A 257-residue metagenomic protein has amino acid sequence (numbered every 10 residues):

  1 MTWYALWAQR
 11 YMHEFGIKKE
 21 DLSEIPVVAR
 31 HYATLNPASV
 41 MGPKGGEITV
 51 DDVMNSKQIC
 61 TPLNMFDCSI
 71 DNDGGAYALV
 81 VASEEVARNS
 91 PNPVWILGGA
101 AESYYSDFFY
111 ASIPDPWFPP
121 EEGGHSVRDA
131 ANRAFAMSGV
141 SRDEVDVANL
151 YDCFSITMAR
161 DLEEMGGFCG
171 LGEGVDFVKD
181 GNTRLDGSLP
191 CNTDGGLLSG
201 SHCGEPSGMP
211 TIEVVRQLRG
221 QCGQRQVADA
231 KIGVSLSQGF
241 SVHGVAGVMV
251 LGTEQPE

Functional and structural regions predicted by a protein language model:
M1-P62: Glycine-rich, mobile lid/loop segments that gate access to catalytic sites or pores
Y4-A8, E122-S138, E213-R219: Short, well-ordered amphipathic alpha-helical segments that serve as non-catalytic structural scaffolds within diverse
A8, L22, L79-V80, I96 (+2 more regions): Buried hydrophobic positions in well-ordered alpha/beta secondary-structure cores of metabolic enzymes
Y11-I17, R88, A130-E144: Phosphate/pyrophosphate-binding loops at sites that engage ATP/ADP/AMP, CoA/4′-phosphopantetheine, polyphosphate
M12, D73-E85, F135, M209-Q217: Alpha-helical support elements that line or immediately flank enzyme active sites and cofactor-binding pockets
E24, Q58-D129, D180-D194, Q226-I232 (+3 more regions): Condensing-enzyme catalytic core mediating Claisen C-C bond formation in acyl metabolism
S106-S112, D152-D176, S241-V250: Short glycine/threonine-rich loop-to-helix capping motif typified by GTGT followed within a few residues by an Asp-Pro
M158-Q217: C-terminal hydrophobic structural anchor segments that stabilize assembly/packing rather than catalytic chemistry
